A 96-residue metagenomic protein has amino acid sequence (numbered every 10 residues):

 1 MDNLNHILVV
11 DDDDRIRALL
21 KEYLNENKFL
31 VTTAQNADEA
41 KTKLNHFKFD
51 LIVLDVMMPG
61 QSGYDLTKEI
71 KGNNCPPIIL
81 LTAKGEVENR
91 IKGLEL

Functional and structural regions predicted by a protein language model:
N3-L4, K48-D50, N73-I78: His-Asp phosphorelay/catalytic-motif detector in bacterial-type signaling
L8, T33-L51: Acidic, metal-coordinating helix/loop segments flanking the phosphotransfer/catalytic sites of two-component signaling
D11: Conserved acidic carboxylate
D14-T32: Two-component/phosphorelay signaling modules centered on CheY-like receiver
R17, P59, E86: The feature encodes the CheY-like receiver
N36, S62-D65, N89: Acidic catalytic/metal-coordinating carboxylates
T42, Q61-C75: Short amphipathic alpha-helix used as the core "switch/output" element in two-component signaling
D55, T82: Active-site residues of response regulator receiver
